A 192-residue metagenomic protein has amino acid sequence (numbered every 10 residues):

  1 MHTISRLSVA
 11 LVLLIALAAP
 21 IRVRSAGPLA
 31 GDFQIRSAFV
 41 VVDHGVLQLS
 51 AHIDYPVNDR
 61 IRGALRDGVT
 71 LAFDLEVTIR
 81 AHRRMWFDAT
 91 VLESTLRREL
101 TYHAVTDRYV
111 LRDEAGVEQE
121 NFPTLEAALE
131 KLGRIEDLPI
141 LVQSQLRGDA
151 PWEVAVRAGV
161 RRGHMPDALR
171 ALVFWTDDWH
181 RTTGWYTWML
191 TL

Functional and structural regions predicted by a protein language model:
S8-A19: Bacterial N-terminal signal peptides
R24-L71: N-terminal onset of structured domains
F33-F39, D59, T95-R97, D137-V142: Short structured motifs
V42-L47, H103-T106, S144-E153: A short, structured loop/turn motif at beta-sheet edges
P56, R60-R62, E130-L146: Signal that preferentially marks extracellular ectodomain short beta-strand elements of beta-sandwich modules
A64-A128: Structured domain cores in non-transmembrane regions
I140, S144-L192: Glycine-rich, aromatic-bearing surface loops/beta-hairpins
